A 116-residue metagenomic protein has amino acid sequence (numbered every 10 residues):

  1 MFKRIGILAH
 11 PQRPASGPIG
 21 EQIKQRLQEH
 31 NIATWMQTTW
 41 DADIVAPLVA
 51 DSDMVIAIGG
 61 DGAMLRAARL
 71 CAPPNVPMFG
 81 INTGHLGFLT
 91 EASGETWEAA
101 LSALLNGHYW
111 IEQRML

Functional and structural regions predicted by a protein language model:
M1-G59, A63-P74: N-terminal glycine-/serine-/threonine-rich phosphate-binding loop
G6, G59-G62, G80, G84-G87 (+1 more regions): Glycine-centered flexibility sites
Q12-R13, T83, S93: Short, glycine/serine-rich, charged loops/turns that create anion-binding and catalytic segments at active sites
T34, M78, I111-E112: Secondary-structure transition/capping residues
V45-P47, P74-F79, T96-A100: Noncatalytic linker/hinge segments flanking ATPase motor cores
R66-G84, F88: Gly/Ser-rich helix-loop-strand patches that form or flank binding pockets for ribonucleotide-derived cofactors
L86-L116: Catalytic core of DAGKc-family lipid kinases
